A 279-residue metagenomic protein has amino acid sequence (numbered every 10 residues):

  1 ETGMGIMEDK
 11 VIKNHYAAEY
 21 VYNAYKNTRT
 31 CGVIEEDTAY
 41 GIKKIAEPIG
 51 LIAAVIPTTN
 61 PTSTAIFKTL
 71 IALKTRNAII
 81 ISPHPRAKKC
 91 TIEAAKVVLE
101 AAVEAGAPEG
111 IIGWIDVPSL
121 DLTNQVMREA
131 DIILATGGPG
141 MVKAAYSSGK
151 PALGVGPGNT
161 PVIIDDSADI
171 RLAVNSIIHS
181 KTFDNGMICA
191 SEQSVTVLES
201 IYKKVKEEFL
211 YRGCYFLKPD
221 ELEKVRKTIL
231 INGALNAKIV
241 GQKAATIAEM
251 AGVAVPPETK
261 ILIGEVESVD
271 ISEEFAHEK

Functional and structural regions predicted by a protein language model:
E1, A94, V98-A102, I177 (+2 more regions): Hydrophobic alpha-helical packing residues
E1-I42, Y211: N-terminal Rossmann-like NAD(P)+-binding subdomain of aldehyde/semialdehyde dehydrogenases
T2-M7, P57, V103, G252: Generic short alpha-helical segment signal, independent of protein family or function, capturing local helix propensity
D9-V11, S82, I112, V155 (+2 more regions): Residue-level detector of family-conserved "landmark" positions at structurally sensitive sites
H15-Y16, D116, A130, I177: A general structural motif at alpha-helix termini
T30-L172: Rossmann-like NAD(P) dinucleotide-binding subdomain of oxidoreductase/dehydrogenase enzymes
K74, V142-I271, F275: ALDH superfamily catalytic-core signature
E278-K279: C-terminal catalytic subdomain
